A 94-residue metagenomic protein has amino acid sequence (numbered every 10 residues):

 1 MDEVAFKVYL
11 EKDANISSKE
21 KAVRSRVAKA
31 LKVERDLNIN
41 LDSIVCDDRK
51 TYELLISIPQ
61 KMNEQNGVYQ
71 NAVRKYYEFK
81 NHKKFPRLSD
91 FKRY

Functional and structural regions predicted by a protein language model:
M1-V8, E78-D90: N-terminal DNA-binding module of tyrosine recombinases/phage integrases
D2-A22: Short terminal alpha-helical segments
I16-P86: Non-catalytic DNA-binding core/recognition domains of DNA-processing enzymes
